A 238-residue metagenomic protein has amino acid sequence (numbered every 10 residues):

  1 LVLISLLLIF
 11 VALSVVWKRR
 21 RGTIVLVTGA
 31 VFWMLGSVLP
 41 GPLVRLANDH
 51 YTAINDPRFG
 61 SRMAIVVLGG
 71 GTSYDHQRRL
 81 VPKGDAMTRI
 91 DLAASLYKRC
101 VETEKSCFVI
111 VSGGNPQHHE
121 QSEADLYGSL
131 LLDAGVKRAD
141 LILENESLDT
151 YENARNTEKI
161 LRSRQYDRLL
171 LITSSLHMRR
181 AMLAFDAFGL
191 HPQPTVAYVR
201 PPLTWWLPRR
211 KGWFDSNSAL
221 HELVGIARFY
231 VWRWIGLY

Functional and structural regions predicted by a protein language model:
L1-V15: Membrane-embedded alpha-helical segments of integral membrane proteins
V2-I4, R19-V25: Short, aromatic-rich membrane-interface segments at the entry and exit of alpha-helical transmembrane domains
A12-R19, L35-G36: Structural signal for the C-terminal ends of transmembrane alpha-helices and the immediately following loop
R19, L46-I54, W234-Y238: Membrane-interface elements of multi-pass transporters and channels
G22-V38: Hydrophobic membrane-insertion alpha-helices, especially the h-region of bacterial N-terminal signal peptides
S37-W213: A structural signal for short, hydrophobic/glycine-enriched beta-strand patches
S216, A227-Y238: Extracytoplasmic/luminal low-complexity segments enriched in Pro/Gly and acidic/polar residues that act as flexible
H221-G225: C-terminal functional extensions of proteins
